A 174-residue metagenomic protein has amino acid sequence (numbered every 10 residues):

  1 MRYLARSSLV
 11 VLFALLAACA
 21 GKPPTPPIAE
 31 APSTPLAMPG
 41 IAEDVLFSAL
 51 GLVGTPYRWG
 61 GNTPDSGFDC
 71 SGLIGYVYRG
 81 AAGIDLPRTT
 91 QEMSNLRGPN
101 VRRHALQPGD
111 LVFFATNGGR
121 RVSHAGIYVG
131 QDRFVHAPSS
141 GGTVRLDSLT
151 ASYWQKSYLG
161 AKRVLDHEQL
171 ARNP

Functional and structural regions predicted by a protein language model:
M1-L9: Bacterial N-terminal signal peptides that target proteins for export
Y3, A20-I41, N100, S123 (+1 more regions): Aromatic- and glycine-rich peptidoglycan recognition patches
L15-A18: C-terminal motif of bacterial Sec signal peptides marking the signal peptidase cleavage site
P35, T55-P108: Catalytic cysteine-centered active-site loop
G109-L111, D132: Structural motif
N117-G118: A flexible loop/linker signature enriched in serine peptidases of the S9 family
